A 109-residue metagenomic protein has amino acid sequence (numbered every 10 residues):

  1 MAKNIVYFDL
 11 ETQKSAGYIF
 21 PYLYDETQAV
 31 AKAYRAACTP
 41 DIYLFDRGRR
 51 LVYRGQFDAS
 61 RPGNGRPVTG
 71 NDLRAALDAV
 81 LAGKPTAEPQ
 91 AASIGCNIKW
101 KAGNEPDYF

Functional and structural regions predicted by a protein language model:
M1-L81, T86-A87, N104: Chalcogenol-based redox active-site neighborhoods
K84-F109: Disulfide-stabilized, aromatic/cysteine-rich ligand-recognition loop
